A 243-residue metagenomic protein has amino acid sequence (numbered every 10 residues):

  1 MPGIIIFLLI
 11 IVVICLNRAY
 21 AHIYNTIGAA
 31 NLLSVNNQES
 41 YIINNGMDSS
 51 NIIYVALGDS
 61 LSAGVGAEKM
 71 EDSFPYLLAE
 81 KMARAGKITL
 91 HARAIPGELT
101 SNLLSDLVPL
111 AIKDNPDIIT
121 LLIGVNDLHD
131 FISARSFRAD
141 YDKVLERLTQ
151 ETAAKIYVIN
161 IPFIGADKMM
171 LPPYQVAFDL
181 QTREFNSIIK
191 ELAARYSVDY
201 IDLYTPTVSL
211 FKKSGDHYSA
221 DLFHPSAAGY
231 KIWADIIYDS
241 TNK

Functional and structural regions predicted by a protein language model:
M1-V55, R84, Y238-N242: N-terminal secretory targeting modules
G3, S105-K243: Alpha-helical cap/lid subdomain in secreted, periplasmic, or secretory-pathway luminal O-acyl-processing enzymes
Y20-N25, G58-S62, K87-H91, G124-D127 (+3 more regions): A generic short-segment signal for beta-strand/edge and adjacent turn/coil regions
G28-E39, L57-A67, P96-L103, D142-L148 (+2 more regions): Short, mixed-charge, low-aromatic patches
L32-V35, E71-D72, L99-T100, S136-F137 (+2 more regions): A short linear-motif detector with a strong N-terminal bias
G46, M82-A85, L148-Q150, L192: A generic structural signal for short, solvent-exposed coil/turn residues that cap or connect secondary-structure
M47-L61, I159-A166: Short, charged N-terminal helix-start/capping segments
S50-V55, L61-A139, K143: Conserved SGNH/GDSL esterase-like catalytic core that processes O-acyl groups on lipids and polysaccharides
